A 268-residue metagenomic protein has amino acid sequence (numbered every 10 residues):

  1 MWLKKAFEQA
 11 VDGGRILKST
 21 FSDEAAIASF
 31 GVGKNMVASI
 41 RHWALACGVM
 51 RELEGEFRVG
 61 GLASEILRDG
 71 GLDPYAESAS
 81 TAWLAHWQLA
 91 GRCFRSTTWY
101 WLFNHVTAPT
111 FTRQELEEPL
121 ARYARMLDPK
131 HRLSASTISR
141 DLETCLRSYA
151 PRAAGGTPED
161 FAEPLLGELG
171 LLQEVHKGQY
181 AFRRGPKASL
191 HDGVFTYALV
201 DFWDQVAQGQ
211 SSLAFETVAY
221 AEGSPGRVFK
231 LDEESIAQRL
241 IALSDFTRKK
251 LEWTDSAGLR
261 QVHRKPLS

Functional and structural regions predicted by a protein language model:
M1-S268: Donor-sugar nucleotide-binding helix/loop cap in glycosyltransferases
